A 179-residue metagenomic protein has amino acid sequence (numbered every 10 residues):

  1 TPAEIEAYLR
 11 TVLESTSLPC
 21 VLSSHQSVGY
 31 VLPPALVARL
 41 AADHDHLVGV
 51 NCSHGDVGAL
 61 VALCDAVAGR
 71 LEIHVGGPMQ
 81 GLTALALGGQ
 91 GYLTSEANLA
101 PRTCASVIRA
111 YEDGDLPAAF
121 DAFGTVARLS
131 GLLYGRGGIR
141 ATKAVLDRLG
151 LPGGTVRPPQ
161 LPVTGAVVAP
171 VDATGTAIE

Functional and structural regions predicted by a protein language model:
T1-E4: Glycine-rich, proline-tolerant flexible connector loops at the mouths of alpha/beta enzymes
E6-R10: Active-site acidic/histidine proton-transfer and metal-coordination neighborhood in alpha/beta enzyme cores
L13-L18, Q26-Y134: Catalytic alpha/beta core domains of metabolic enzymes, predominantly
L22-H25, R157-P158: Glycine-rich phosphate-binding "P-loop"
A86-G89, A127-Q160: Conserved short secondary-structure transition element at the edge of the structured enzyme core that lines
L151-E179: Flexible C-terminal active-site loop/helix
